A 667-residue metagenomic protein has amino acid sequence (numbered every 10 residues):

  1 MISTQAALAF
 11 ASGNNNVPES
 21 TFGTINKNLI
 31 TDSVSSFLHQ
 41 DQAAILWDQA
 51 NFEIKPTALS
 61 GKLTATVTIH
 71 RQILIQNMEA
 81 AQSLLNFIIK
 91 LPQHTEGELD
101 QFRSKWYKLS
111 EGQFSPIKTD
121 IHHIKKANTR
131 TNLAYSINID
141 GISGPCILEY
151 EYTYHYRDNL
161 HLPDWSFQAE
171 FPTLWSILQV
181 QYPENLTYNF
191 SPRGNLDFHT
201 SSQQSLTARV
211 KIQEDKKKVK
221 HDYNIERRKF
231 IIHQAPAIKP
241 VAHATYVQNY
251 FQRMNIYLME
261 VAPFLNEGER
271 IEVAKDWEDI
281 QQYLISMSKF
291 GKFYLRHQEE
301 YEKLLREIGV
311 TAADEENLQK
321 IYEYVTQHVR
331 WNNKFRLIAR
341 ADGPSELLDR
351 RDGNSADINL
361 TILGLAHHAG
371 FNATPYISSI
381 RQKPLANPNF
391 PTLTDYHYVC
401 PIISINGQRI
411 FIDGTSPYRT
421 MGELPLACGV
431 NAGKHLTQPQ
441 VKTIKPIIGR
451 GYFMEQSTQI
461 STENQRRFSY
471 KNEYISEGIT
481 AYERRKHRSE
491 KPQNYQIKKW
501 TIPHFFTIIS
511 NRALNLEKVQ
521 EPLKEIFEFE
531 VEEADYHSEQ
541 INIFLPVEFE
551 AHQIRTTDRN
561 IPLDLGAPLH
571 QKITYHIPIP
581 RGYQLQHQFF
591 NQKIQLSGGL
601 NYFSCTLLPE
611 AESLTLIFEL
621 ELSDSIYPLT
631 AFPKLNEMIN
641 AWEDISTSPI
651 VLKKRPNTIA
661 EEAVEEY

Functional and structural regions predicted by a protein language model:
G13-I30, V34, H155-L160, Q168-E170 (+7 more regions): Secretory-pathway-linked proteins and extracytosolic
G13-L91, I448-Y474, I509: Early extracytoplasmic/domain-onset interaction patches
R71, L148, L178, I321 (+4 more regions): Cysteine-centered nucleophilic/redox motifs
A80-S83, I89-P92, G141-F198, P522-L600 (+1 more regions): Surface-exposed, acidic/Ser/Thr-rich flexible loop segments
T95-Y135, N159-W165, F190-K220, S379-K383 (+3 more regions): Solvent-exposed beta-strand/loop surfaces of large extracellular or lumenal domains
R103-Q168, Q203-I256, T311, S457 (+1 more regions): A surface-exposed beta-strand-loop module
D357-P439: Hydrophobic/aromatic-rich core segments of domains that either
G429, Q438-Y536: Long hydrophobic segments that form regular secondary structure
